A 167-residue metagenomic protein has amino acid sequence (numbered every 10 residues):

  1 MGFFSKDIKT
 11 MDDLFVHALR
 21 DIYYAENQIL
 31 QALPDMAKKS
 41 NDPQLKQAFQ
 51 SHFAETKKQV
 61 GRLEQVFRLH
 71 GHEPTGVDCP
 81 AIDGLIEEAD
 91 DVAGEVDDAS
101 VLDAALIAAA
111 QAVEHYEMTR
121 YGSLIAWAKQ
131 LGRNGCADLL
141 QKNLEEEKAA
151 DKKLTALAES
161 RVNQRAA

Functional and structural regions predicted by a protein language model:
M1-A167: Amphipathic alpha-helical hairpins
